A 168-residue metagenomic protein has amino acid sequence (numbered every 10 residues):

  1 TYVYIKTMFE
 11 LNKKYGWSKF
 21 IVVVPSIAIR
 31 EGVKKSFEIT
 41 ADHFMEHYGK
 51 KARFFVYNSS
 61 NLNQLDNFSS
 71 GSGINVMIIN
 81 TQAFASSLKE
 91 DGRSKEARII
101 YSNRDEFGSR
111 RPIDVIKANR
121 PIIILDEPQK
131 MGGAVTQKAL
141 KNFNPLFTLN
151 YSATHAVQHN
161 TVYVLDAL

Functional and structural regions predicted by a protein language model:
T1-Y4, F20-P25, R53-S59, V76-I79 (+2 more regions): Extended hydrophobic secondary-structure segments that form protein cores and membrane-embedded regions
Y2-I5, F9, K13, K35 (+1 more regions): Signature of the SF2 helicase/ATPase Hel1-core->accessory helical subdomain module
G16-G49, N80-A83: Conserved Walker A/P-loop ATP-binding site and its immediately adjacent core in helicase/helicase-like ATPase domains
E31, V56-S60, Y163-V164: Short amphipathic alpha-helical patches
F44-D105: Inter-Walker segment of RecA-like/P-loop motor cores
